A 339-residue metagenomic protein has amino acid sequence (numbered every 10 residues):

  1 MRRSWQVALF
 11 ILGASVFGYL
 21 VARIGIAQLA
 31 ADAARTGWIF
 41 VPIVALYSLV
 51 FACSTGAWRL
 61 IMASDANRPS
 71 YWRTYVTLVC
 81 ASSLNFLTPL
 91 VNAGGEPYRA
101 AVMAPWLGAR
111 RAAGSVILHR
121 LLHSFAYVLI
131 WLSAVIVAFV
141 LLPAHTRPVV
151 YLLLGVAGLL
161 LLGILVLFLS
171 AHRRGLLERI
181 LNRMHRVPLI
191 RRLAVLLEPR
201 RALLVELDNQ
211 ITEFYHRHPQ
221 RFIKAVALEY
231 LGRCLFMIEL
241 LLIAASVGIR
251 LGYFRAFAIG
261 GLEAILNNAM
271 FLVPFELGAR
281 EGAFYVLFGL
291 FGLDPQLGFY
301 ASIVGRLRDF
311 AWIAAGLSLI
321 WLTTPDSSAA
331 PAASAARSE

Functional and structural regions predicted by a protein language model:
M1-V79, V137, H145-N268, P295-S302 (+1 more regions): Predominantly cytoplasmic-facing regulatory/coupling regions of multi-pass membrane proteins
M62-P69, A100-R110, G114: Transmembrane-helix boundary and interhelical linker motifs in polytopic inner-membrane proteins
W72-V76, G95, W106-L121, L293-V304: Membrane-interface alpha-helices at helix entry/exit sites of multi-pass transporters
V79-P97, R192-A194: Short intracellular "coupling" helices and adjacent cytoplasmic loop segments at the cytosolic face of multi-pass
S83-L90, G261-E281: Transmembrane alpha-helix interface/packing and boundary motifs in multi-pass membrane proteins, characterized by
A93-A100, A279-F284: Transmembrane helix boundary and interhelical loop/hinge segments in multi-pass membrane proteins
V102-R110, V247, G282-L297: Interfacial segments of multi-pass membrane proteins
I117-V137: Hydrophobic alpha-helical transmembrane segments of ABC transporter permease domains
